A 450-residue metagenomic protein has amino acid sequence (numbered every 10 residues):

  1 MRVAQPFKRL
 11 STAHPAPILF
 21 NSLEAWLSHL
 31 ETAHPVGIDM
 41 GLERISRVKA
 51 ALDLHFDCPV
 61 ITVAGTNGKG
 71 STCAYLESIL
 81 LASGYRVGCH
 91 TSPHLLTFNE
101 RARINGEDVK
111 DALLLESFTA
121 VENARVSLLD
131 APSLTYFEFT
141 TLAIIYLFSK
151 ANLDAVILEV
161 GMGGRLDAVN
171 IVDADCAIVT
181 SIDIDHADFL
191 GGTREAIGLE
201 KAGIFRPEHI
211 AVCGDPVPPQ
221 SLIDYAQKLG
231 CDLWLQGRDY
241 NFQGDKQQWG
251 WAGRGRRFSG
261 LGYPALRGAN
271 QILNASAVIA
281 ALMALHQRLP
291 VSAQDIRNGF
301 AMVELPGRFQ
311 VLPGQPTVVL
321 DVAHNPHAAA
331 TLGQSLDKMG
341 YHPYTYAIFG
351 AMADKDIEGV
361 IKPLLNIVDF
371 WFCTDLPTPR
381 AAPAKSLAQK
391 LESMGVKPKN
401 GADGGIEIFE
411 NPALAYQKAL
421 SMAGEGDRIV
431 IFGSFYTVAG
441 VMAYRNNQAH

Functional and structural regions predicted by a protein language model:
M1-G65, T72-S83, H90, V126-S127: Short functional linear segments
V36-I38, L42, S46-F56, A82-V172 (+1 more regions): ATP-dependent carboxylate-amine ligase catalytic core
L76-L81, F148, L364, L391: Hydrophobic alpha-helical packing residues
P93, A143-F189, Q220-L261: Extended acidic/charged loop-beta regions that coordinate divalent cations and stabilize anionic phosphate/carboxylate
K150, A155-V160, D167-I178, I182-H186 (+2 more regions): Nucleotide phosphate-binding/pyrophosphate-handling subdomain across enzymes that bind or process nucleotide phosphates
G198-R206: Membrane-proximal helix-turn-helix segments that form the acceptor-binding/catalytic region of lipid-linked
V212, P216-I223, K228-G230, W234 (+4 more regions): C-terminal helical cap/extension that packs against the catalytic core of soluble nucleotide-cofactor enzymes
S434: Active-site-proximal loop/hinge segments that shape catalytic or ion-binding/gating pockets
